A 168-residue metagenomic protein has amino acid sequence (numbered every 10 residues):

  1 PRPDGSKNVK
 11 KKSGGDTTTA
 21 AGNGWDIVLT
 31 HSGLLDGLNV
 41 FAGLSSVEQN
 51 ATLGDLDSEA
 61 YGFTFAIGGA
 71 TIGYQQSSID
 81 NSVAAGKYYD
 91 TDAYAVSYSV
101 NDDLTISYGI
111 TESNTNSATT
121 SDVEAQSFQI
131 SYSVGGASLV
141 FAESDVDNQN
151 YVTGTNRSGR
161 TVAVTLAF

Functional and structural regions predicted by a protein language model:
P1-F168: Outer-membrane beta-barrel proteins
